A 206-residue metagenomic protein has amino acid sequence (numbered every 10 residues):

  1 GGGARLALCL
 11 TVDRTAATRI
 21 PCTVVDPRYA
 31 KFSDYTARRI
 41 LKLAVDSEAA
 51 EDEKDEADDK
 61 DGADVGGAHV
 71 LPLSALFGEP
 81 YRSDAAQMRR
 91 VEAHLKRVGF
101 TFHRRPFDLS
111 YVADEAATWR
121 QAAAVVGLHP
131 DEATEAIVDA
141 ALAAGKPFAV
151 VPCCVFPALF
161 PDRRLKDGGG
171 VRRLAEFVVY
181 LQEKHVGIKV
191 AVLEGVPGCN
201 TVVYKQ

Functional and structural regions predicted by a protein language model:
G1-G2: Conserved glycine-rich SAM-binding loop
R5, T11-Q206: Class I S-adenosyl-L-methionine
